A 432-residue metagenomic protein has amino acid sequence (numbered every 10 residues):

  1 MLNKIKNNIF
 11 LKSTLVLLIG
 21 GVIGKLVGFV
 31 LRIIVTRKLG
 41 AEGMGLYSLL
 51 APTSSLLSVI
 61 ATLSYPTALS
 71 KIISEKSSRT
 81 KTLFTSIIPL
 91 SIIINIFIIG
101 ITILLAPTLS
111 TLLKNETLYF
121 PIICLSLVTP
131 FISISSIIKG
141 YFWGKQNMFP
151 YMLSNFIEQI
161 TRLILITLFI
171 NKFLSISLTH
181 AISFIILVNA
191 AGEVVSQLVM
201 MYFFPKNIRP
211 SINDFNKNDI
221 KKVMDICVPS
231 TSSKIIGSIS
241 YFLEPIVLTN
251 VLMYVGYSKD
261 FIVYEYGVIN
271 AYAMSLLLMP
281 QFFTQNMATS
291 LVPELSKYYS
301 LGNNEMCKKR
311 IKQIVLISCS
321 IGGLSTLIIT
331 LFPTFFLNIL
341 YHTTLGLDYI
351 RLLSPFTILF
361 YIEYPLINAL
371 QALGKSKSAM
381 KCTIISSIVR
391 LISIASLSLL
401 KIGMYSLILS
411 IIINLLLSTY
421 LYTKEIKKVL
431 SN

Functional and structural regions predicted by a protein language model:
M1-V27, T85, K217-G237, Y241 (+2 more regions): N-terminal membrane topogenesis motif
I9-P66, I96-I99, I103, P229-V251 (+1 more regions): Signature of the first transmembrane helix
L26-G43, S110-T111, F173, I235 (+2 more regions): Helix-terminus/linker motif at the lipid-water interface of multi-pass membrane proteins
T62-S77, M274-G302: Helix-loop junctions and terminal segments of transmembrane helices in multi-pass membrane transport/translocation
F97-E116, L324-T343: Short membrane-interface helical motifs at transmembrane helix boundaries in multi-pass membrane transporters
G100, N115-I137, L165, L187 (+2 more regions): Alpha-helical transmembrane segments of multi-pass membrane proteins
F131-S154, P355-I385: Membrane-interface junctions at transmembrane-helix termini in multi-pass inner-membrane proteins
Q146-P150, I160-Q197, G374-K377, S387-T419: Membrane-interface helix-loop junctions in multi-pass transport and translocation proteins
